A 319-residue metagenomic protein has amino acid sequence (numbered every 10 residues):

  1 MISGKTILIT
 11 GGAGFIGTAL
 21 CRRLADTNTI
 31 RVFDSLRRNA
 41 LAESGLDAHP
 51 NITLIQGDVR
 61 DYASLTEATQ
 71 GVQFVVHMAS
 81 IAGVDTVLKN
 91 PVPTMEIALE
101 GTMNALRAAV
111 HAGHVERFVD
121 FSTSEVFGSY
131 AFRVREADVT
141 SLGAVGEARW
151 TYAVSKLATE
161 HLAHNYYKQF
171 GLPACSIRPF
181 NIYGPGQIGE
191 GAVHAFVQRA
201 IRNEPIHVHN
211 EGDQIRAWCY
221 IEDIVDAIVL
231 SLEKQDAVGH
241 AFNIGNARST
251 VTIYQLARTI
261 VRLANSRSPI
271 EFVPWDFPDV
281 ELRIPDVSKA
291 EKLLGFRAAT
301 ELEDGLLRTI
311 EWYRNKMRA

Functional and structural regions predicted by a protein language model:
M1-F74: N-terminal Rossmann/SDR dinucleotide-binding element
A40, I221, A241, T252-Q255 (+3 more regions): Conserved C-terminal active-site "lid" loop/helix of NAD(P)H-dependent oxidoreductases that clamps the redox cofactor
V59-I97: NAD(P)H-binding glycine-rich loop region in Rossmannoid oxidoreductase-like domains and their noncatalytic homologs
S80, N90-P91, M95-T102, V119-S122 (+1 more regions): Short alpha-helix in the Rossmann-fold core of NAD(P)-dependent oxidoreductases
M103-R149: Conserved Rossmann-fold NAD(P)-dependent oxidoreductase catalytic core, especially the SDR/UDP-sugar
V126-G128, T151, C175-G191: Flexible, glycine-rich beta-alpha linker
S129, E147-C175, I201: Active-site Tyr-X1-5-Lys
L157, I182-A195, R202-E204, H209 (+6 more regions): Glycine/proline-rich active-site loop of Rossmann-fold NAD(P)-dependent oxidoreductases
